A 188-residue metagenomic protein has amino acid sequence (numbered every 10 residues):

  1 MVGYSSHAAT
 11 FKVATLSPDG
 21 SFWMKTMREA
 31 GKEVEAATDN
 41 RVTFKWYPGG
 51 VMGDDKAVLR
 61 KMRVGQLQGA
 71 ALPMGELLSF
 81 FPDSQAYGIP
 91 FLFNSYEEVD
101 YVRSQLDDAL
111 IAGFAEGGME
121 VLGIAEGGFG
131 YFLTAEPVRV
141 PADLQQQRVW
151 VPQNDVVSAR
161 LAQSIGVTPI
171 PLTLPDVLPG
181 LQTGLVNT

Functional and structural regions predicted by a protein language model:
V2-A8: Sec/Tat signal peptide C-region and signal peptidase I cleavage site
A9-F11, Q147: Nucleotide donor/acceptor-binding cores
K12-E29, G49-D54: Extracytoplasmic "Venus flytrap"
M24-G31, K56-L59, D107, A159-A162 (+2 more regions): Extracytoplasmic/secreted envelope proteins and their assembly/folding machinery, especially bacterial periplasmic
E29, E33-A37, T43-Q68, S84 (+1 more regions): Extracytoplasmic small-molecule ligand-binding "clamshell" domains of the periplasmic binding protein/Venus flytrap
K32, R63, Q68, P73-I170: Contiguous mixed-secondary-structure segments that line small-molecule binding/active-site clefts of soluble domains
Y47-R60, Q153-V157, P169-T183: Short helix-initiation/N-cap motifs at beta->coil->alpha
G184-T188: Short, intrinsically disordered, charge-balanced linker/junction segments flanking boundaries in proteins
